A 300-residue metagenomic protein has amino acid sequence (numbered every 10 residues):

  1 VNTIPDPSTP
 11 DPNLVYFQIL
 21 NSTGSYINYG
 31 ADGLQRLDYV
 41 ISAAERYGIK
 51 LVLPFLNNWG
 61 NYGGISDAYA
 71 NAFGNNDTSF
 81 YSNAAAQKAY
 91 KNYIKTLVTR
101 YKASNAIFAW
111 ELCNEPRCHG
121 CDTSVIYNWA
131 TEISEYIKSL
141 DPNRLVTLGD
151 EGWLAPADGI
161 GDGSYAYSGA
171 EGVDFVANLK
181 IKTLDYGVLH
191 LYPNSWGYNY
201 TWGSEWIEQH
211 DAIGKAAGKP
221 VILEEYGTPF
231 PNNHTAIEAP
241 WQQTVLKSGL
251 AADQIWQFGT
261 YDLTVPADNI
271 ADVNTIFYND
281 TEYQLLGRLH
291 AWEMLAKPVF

Functional and structural regions predicted by a protein language model:
V1-D211, A216-P220, F230-R288, W292: Active-site mouth of glycoside hydrolases
L223-E225: Glycine-rich anion-binding loop/nest that anchors nucleotide
A291-F300: Carbohydrate-binding surfaces of carbohydrate-active enzymes
